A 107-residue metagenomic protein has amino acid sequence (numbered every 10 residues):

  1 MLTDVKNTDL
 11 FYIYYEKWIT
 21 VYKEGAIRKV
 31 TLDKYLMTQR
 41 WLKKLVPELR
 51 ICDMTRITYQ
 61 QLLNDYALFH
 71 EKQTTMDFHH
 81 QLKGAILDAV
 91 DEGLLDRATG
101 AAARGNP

Functional and structural regions predicted by a protein language model:
M1-D9: Intrinsic-disorder/low-complexity linker and hinge segments
M1-L2, E16-K29, L36-P107: N-terminal core-binding DNA-recognition domain of tyrosine recombinases/integrases
